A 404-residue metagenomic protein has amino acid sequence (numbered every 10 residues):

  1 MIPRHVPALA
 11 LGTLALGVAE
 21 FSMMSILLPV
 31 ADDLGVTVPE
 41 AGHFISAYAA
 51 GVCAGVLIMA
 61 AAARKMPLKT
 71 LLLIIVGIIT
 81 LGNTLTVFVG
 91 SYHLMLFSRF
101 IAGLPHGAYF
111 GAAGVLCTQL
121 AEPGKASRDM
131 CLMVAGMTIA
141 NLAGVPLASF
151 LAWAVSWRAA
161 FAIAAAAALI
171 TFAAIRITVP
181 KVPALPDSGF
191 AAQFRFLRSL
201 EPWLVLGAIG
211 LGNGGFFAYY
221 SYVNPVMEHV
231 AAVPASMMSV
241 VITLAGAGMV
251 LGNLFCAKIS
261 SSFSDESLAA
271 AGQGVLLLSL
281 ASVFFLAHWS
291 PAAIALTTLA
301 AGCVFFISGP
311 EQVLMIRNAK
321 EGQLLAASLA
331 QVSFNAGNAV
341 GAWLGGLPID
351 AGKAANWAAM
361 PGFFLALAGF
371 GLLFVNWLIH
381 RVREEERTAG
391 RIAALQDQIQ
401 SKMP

Functional and structural regions predicted by a protein language model:
G35, P67, F88-L94, A232 (+1 more regions): Helix-breaking motifs and short loop linkers at transmembrane-helix boundaries and internal kinks in secondary membrane
A54-H93: Conserved MFS/SLC helix-loop-helix module at the cytosolic interface between two early adjacent transmembrane helices
V56-P67, G252-D265, I349-D350: Helix-to-loop junctions at the C-terminal end of transmembrane segments in multipass secondary transporters
I78, G82, H93-A102, P291-L299: Paired small-residue
Y92-L94, E122-I177, Y222, V226: Helix-loop-helix hairpin linking two adjacent transmembrane segments in secondary transporters
S98-M137: Cytoplasmic helix-loop-helix junction between adjacent transmembrane helices in 12-TM secondary transporters
E266-E311: C-terminal transmembrane helical hairpin of 12-TM major facilitator-type secondary transporters
N318-A354, G362: A late C-terminal transmembrane helix in Major Facilitator Superfamily
